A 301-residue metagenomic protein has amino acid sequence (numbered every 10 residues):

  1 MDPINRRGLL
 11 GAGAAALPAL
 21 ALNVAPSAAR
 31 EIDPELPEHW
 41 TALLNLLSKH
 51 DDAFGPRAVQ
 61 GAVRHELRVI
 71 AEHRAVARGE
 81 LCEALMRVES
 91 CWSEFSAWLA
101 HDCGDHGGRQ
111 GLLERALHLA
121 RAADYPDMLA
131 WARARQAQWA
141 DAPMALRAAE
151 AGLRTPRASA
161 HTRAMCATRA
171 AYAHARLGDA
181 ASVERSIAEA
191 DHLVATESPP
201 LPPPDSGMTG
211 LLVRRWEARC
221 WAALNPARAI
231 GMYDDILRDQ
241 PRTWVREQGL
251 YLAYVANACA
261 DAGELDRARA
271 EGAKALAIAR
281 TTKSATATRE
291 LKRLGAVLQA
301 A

Functional and structural regions predicted by a protein language model:
M1-A16: N-terminal secretory signal peptides and thylakoid transit peptides that target proteins across membranes
R30-A301: Conserved binding/catalytic microenvironments
